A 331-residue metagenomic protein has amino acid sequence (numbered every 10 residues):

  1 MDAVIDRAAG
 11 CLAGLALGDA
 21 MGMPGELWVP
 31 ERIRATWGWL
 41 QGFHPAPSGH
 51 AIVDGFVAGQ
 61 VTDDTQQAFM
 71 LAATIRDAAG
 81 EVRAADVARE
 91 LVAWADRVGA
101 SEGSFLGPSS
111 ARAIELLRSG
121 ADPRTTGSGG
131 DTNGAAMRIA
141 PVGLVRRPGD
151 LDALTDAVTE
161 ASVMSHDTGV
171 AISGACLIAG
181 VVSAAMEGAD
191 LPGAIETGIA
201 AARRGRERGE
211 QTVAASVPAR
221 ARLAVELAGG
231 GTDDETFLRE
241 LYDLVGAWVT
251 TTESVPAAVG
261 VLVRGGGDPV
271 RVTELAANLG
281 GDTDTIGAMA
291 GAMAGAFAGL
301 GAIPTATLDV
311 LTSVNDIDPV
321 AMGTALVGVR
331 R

Functional and structural regions predicted by a protein language model:
M1-R331: Structured, active/binding-site neighborhoods that engage oxygen-rich ligands
